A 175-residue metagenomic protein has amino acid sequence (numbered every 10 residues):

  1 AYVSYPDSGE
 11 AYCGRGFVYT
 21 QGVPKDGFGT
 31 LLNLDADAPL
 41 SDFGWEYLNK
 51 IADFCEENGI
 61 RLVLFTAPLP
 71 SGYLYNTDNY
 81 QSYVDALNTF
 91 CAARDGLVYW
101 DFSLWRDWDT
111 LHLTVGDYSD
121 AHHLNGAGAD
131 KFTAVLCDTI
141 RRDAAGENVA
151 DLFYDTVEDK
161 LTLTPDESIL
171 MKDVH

Functional and structural regions predicted by a protein language model:
A1-E57, R61, V149-H175: Secreted/periplasmic serine-hydrolase-like ester/acetyl group-modifying domain
L32-L34, A67-L74, L113-D120: Short, local alpha-helical segments
A52-N79: Active-site segments of SGNH/GDSL-like serine hydrolases that catalyze O-acetyl group transfer/hydrolysis on lipids
N76-H175: C-terminal regions of proteins
